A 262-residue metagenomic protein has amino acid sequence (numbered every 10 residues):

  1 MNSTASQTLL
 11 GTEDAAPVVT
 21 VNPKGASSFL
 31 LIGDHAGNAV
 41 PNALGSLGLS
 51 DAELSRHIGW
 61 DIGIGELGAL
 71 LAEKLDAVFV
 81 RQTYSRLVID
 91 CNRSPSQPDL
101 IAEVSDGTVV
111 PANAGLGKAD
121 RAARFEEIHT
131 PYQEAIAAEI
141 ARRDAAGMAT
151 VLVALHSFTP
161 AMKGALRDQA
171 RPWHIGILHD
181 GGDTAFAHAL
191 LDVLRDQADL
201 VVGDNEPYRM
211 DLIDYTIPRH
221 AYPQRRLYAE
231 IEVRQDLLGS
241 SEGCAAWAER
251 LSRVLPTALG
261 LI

Functional and structural regions predicted by a protein language model:
N2-L152, S157-I262: N-terminal catalytic or cofactor-binding beta/alpha core of small enzyme domains
